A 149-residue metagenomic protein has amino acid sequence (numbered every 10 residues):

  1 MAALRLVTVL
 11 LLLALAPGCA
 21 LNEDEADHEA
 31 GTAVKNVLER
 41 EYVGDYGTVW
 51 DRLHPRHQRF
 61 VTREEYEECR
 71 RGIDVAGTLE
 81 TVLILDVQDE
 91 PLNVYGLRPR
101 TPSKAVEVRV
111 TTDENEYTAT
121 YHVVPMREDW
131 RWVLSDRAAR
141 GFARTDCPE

Functional and structural regions predicted by a protein language model:
M1-P17: Sec-dependent bacterial lipoprotein signal peptides
R5, L53-R56, R131-R137: Short, intrinsically disordered, charge-biased short linear motifs at domain edges
L15, E65, F142-A143: Secretory pathway export signals and precursors
P17-V43, D51: Short, low-complexity N-terminal intrinsically disordered segments enriched in polar/charged residues
G18-A20, E68-R70, D146-E149: Sequence contexts marking disulfide-bonded cysteines in secreted/extracellular proteins
D45-G47, E128: K/E-rich alpha-helical interaction surfaces of small helical-bundle regulatory domains
G47-P102: Short solvent-exposed beta->alpha transition segments
Q88-E149: Exposed beta-sheet edge and beta->alpha loop/turn motif
